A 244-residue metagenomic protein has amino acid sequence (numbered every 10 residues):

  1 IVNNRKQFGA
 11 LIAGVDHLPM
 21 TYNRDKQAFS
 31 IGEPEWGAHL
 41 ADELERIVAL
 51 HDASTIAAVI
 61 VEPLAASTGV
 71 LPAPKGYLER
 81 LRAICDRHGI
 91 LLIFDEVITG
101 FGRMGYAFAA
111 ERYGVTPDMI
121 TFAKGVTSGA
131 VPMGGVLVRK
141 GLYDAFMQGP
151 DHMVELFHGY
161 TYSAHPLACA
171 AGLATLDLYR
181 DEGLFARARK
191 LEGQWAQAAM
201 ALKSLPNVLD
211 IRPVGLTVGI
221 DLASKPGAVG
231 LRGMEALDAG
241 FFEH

Functional and structural regions predicted by a protein language model:
I1-H244: Conserved N-terminal phosphate-binding loop of PLP-dependent enzymes in the Aspartate aminotransferase
